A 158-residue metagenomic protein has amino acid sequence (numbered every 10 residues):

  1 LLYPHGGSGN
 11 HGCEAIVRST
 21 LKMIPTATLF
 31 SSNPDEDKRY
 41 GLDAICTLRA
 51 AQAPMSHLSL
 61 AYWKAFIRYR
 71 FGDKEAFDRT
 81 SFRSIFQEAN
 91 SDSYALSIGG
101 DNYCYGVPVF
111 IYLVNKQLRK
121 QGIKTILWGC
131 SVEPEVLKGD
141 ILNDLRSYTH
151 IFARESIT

Functional and structural regions predicted by a protein language model:
L1-D140, D144: Aromatic- and Gly/Pro-rich donor/ligand-binding loops that form nucleotide- or phosphate-bearing donor binding pockets
Y148-E155: A short beta-strand/loop micro-motif in the catalytic core of glycosyltransferases that engages the nucleotide-sugar
T158: Helix-loop-beta element that forms the nucleotide-linked donor phosphate-binding surface in glycosyltransferases
